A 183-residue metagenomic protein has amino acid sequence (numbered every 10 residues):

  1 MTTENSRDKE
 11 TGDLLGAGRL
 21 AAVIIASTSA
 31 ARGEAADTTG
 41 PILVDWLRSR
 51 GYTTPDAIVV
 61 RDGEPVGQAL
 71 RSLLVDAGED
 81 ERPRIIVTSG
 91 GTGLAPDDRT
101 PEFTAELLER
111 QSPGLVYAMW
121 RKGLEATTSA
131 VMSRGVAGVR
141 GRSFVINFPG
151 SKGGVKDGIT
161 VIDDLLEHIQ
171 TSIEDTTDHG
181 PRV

Functional and structural regions predicted by a protein language model:
M1-V183: Non-catalytic beta/alpha edge segments that cap or flank active sites
